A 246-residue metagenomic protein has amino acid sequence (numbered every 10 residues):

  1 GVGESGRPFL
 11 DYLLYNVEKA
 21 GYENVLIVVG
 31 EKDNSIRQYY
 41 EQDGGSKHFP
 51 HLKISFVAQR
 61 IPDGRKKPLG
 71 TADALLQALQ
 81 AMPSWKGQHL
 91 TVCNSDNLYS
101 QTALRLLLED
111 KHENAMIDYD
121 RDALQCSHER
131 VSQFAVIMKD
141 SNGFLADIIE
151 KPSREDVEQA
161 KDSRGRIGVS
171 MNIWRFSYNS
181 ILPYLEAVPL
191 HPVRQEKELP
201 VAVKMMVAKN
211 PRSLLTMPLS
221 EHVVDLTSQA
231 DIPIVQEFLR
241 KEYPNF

Functional and structural regions predicted by a protein language model:
G1-H89: Conserved N-terminal catalytic core of the sugar/cofactor nucleotidyltransferase
S5-P8, G70-D73, T102, F176 (+2 more regions): Conserved active-site and cofactor/substrate-binding residues in soluble primary-metabolism enzymes
Y22, G87, H112, P211-R212: Short, high-confidence coil segments that cap the C-terminus of an alpha-helix and link into the following beta-strand
S35-Y39, T102, A202, I234: Phosphate- and divalent-cation-binding pockets in alpha/beta enzyme and binding domains that engage nucleotide-derived
H51-V136: Conserved beta-loop-beta/alpha segment of the NTase-like Rossmann-fold superfamily that binds/positions NTPs
K53-S55, F144, S213-L215: Conserved beta-strand segments of alpha/beta enzyme cores
S100-P183: Conserved core of the sugar-phosphate nucleotidyltransferase
I148-F246: Conserved alpha/beta core of the MobA/IspD/sugar-nucleotide pyrophosphorylase nucleotidyltransferase superfamily
